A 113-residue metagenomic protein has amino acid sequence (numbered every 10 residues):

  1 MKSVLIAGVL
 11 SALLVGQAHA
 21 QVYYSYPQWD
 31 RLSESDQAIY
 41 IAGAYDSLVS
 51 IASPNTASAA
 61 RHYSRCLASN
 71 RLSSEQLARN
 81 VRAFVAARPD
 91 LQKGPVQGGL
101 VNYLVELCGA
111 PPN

Functional and structural regions predicted by a protein language model:
K2-G8: Sec-dependent signal peptide recognition, specifically the positively charged N-region followed immediately by
V15-A20: Sec/Tat signal peptide C-region and signal peptidase I cleavage site
Q21-A38: Short N-terminal segments immediately surrounding and downstream of signal-peptide cleavage
V22-Y26, S50-N113: Compact alpha-helical subdomains of small soluble proteins
Q37, S47-A52: Primarily extracytoplasmic ectodomains and periplasmic/lumenal surface modules that are beta-strand-rich
I41: Secreted/periplasmic proteins that engage bacterial cell-wall peptidoglycan
A44: Globin-like tetrapyrrole-binding proteins
